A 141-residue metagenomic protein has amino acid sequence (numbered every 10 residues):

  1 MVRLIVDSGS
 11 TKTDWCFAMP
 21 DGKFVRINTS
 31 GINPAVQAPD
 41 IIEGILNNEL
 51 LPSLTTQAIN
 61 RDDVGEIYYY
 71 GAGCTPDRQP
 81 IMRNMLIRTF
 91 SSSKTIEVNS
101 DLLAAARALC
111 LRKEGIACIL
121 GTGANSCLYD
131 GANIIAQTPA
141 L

Functional and structural regions predicted by a protein language model:
V2-N48, I135, A140: Short glycine-rich, Thr/Ser-proximal phosphate-binding strand/loop in the N-terminal lobe of ATP-dependent enzymes
R3-D7, V64-Y68, E97, G115-I119: Short glycine-aspartate micro-motif
T11-K12, G73-D77, I119-A124: Gly/Ser/Thr-rich loops at beta-strand to alpha-helix junctions that form or flank small-molecule/cofactor-binding
G22, N84-I87, G115, I134-A136: Glycine-rich, phosphate-binding/catalytic loops in enzymes
L54-F90, E97, L109-C110: Short beta-strand-loop/turn "lid" adjacent to the catalytic site in phosphate-handling enzymes
D77, A105-A108, S126-L128: Short, well-ordered, mixed-charge alpha-helical segments that flank or form enzyme active sites
K94-C118: Conserved phosphate-binding catalytic cores of ATP/NTP-utilizing and phosphoryl-transfer enzymes
K113-L141: Glycine-rich phosphate-binding loop of actin/hexokinase-like ATP-binding domains
